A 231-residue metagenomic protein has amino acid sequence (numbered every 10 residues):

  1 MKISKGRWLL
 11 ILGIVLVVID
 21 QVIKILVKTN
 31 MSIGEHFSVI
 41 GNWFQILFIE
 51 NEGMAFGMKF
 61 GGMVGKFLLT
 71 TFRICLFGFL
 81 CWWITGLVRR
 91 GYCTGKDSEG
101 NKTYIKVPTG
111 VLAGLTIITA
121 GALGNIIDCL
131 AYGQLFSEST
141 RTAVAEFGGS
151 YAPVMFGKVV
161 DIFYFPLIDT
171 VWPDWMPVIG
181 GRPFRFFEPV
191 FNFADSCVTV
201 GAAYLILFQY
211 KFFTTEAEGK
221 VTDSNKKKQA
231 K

Functional and structural regions predicted by a protein language model:
M1-K231: Alpha-helical transmembrane bundles and membrane-interface segments of multipass inner-membrane proteins
